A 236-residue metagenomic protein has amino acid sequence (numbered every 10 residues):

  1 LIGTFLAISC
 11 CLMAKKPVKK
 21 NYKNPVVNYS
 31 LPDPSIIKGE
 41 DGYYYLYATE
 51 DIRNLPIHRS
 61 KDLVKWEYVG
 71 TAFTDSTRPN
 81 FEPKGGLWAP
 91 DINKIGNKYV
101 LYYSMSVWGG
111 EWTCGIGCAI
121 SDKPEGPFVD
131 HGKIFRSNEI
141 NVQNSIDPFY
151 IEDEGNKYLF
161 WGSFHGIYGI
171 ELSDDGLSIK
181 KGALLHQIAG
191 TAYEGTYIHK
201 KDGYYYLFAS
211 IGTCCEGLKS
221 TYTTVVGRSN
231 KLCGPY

Functional and structural regions predicted by a protein language model:
T4-M13: Hydrophobic h-region of N-terminal signal peptides that target proteins for export in Gram-negative bacteria
L12-Y236: Carbohydrate-active catalytic/glycan-binding domains of CAZyme proteins, especially the secreted or lumenal ectodomains
